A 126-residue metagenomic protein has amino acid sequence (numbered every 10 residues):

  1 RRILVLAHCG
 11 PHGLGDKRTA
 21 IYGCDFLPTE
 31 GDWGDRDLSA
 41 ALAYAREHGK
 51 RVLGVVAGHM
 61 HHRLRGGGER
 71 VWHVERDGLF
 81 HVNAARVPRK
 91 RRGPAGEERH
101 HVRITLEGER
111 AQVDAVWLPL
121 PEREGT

Functional and structural regions predicted by a protein language model:
R2-R51: Active-site-proximal segments of metal-dependent phosphoesterases and phosphodiesterases across multiple
L4, G54-V56, F80-V82: Hydrophobic/aromatic beta-strand patches that form the interior of the parallel beta-sheet core in alpha/beta enzyme
L6-G10, V55-R65: Histidine-centered catalytic micro-motifs
L27-P28, V52-V56, H73-D77: N-terminal start-of-chain detector that recognizes signal peptides and the immediate post-cleavage beginning
Y44-H48, H62-T126: Binuclear metal-dependent phosphoesterase catalytic core
